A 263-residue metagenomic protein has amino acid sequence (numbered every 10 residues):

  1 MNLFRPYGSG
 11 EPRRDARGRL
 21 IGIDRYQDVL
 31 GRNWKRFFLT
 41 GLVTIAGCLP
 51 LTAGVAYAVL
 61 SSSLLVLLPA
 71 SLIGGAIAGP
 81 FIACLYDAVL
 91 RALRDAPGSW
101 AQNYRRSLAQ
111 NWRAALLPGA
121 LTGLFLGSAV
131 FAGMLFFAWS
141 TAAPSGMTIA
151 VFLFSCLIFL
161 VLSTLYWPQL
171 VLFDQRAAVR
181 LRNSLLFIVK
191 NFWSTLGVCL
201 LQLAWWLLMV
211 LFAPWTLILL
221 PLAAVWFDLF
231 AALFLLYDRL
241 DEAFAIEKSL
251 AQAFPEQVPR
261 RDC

Functional and structural regions predicted by a protein language model:
M1-M134, A138-W139, S145-T148, L162-T164 (+1 more regions): Helix-coil boundary and N-terminal low-complexity module in membrane systems
M147-F159: Alpha-helical transmembrane segments of multi-pass membrane proteins
